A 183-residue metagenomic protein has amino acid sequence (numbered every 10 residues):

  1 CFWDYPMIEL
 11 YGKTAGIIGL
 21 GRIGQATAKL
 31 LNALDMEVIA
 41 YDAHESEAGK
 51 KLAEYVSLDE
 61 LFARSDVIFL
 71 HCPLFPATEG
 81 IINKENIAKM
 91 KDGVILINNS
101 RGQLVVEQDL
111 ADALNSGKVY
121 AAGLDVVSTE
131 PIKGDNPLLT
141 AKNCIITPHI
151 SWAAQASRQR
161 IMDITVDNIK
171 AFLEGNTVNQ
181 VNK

Functional and structural regions predicted by a protein language model:
C1-T14, A26: Phosphate-binding beta-alpha-beta segment of Rossmann-like dinucleotide-binding domains, i.e., the NAD(P)
P6, S128-K183: C-terminal helix-to-coil terminal segments
L20-G21: Glycine-rich Rossmann-fold phosphate-binding loop(s) that bind the pyrophosphate of adenine dinucleotide cofactors
A28, N32, L114-N115: Gly/Ala-rich phosphate-binding loop of Rossmann-like dinucleotide-binding domains, activating on the conserved
D35: Short glycine-rich hinge loops at helix-strand junctions in the catalytic core of two-component histidine kinases
V38-A40: Short beta-strand "acidic-cap" motif of Rossmann-like dinucleotide-binding folds
A43-P137: Rossmann-like adenosine-cofactor binding region
